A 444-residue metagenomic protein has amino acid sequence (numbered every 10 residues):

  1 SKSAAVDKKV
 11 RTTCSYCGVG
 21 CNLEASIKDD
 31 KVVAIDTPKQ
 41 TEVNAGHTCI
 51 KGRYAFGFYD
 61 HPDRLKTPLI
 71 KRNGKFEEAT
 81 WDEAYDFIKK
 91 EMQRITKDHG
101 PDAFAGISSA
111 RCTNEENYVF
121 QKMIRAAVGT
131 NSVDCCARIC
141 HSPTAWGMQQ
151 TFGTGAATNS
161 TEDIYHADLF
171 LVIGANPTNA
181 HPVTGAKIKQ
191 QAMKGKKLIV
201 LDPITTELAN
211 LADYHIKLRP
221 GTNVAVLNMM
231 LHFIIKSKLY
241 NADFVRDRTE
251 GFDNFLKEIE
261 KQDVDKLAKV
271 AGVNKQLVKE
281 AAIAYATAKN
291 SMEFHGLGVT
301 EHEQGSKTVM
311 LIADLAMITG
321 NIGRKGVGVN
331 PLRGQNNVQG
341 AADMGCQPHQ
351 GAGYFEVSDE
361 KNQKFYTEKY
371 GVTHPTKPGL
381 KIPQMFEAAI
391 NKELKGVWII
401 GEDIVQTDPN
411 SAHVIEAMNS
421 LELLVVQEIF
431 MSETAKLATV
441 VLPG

Functional and structural regions predicted by a protein language model:
S1-S237, D247-G251, F255, K266 (+5 more regions): N-terminal export/assembly segments and adjacent metallocofactor-ligating motifs of anaerobic energy-metabolism
H99-A103, Y240-V245, G323-N330: Flexible, glycine/charged-enriched surface loops at secondary-structure junctions
A105-T113, V270-V273, G296-E303, Q335 (+1 more regions): Conserved short loop/turn motifs at secondary-structure junctions
I139, I204-E207, F430-G444: Flexible glycine/proline-rich, aromatic-decorated loop/lid segments
I164-Y165, A209, Y285-A286, A389-N391 (+2 more regions): A short, aliphatic-rich alpha-helical micro-motif
Q191-L198, N419-L424, A438: A short helix->loop->beta-strand "cap" motif at the edges of active sites that frequently abuts
Y285-M385: A glycine-rich, hydrophobic/aromatic-adjacent loop/helix-cap motif
K377-P383, V405-L423, Q427: Flexible, glycine/threonine-enriched loop-and-boundary segments that flank and lead into catalytic domains of large
